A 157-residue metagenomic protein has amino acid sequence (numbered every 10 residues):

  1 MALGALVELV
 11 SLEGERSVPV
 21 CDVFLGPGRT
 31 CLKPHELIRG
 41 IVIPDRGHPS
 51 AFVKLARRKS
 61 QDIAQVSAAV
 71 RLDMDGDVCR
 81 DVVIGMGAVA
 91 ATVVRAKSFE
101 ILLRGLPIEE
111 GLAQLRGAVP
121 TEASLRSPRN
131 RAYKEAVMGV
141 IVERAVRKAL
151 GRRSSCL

Functional and structural regions predicted by a protein language model:
M1-L157: C-terminal structural segment of proteins
